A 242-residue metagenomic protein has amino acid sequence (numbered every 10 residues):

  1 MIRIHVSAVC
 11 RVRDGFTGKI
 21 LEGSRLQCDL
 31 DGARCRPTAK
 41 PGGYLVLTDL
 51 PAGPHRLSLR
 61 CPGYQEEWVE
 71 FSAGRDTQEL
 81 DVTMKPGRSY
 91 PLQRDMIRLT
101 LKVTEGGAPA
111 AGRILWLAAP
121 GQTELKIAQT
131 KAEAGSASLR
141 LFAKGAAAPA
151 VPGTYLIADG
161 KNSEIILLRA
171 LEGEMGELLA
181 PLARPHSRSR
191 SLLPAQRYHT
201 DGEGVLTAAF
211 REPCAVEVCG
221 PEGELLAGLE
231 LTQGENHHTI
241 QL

Functional and structural regions predicted by a protein language model:
M1-I2, S72-D95, E230-L242: Extracellular beta-sheet/turn segments enriched in Thr/Pro/Gly and aliphatic residues
I2-A8, R94-R98, S136-S138: Short coil/turn motif common to extracellular beta-sandwich-like domains
V9-R13, R98-T104, F142-K144: Short edge beta-strand/loop segments characteristic of extracellular beta-sandwich folds
F16-G32, R98, E105-Q122, E212-P213: Short, ordered, surface-exposed loop/turn motifs in non-cytosolic proteins
K19-E22, D29-D49, E124-K126, T130 (+1 more regions): Short, acidic Ser/Thr/Gly-rich low-complexity loop/linker segments typical of extracellular and cell-surface proteins
Y44, T48-A73, A215-N236: A short, solvent-exposed loop/turn motif at the edges and junctions of modular extracellular/periplasmic domains
Y44-D49, F142-A143, L179, E203-F210 (+1 more regions): Exposed aromatic-hydrophobic patches
A118-P185: Autoprocessing Asn-cyclization modules and mimics
